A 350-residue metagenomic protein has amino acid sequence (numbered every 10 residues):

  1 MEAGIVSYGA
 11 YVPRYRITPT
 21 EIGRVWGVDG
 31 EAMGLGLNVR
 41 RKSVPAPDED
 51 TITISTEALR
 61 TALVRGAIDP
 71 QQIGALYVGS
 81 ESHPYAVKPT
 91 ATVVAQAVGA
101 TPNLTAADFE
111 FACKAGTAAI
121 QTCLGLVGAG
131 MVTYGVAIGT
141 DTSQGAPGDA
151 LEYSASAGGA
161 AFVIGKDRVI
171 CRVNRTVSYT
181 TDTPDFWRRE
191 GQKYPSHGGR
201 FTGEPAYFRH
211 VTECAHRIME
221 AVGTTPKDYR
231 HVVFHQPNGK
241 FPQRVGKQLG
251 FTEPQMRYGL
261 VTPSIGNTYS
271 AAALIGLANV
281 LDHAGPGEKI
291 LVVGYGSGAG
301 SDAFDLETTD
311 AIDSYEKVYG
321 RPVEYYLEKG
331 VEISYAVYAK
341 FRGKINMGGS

Functional and structural regions predicted by a protein language model:
M1-A3, P70-G74, T101-L104, A129-G135 (+6 more regions): Short coil/turn connectors at secondary-structure junctions
M1-D48, D149-P205, R209, V292-G298 (+1 more regions): Condensing-enzyme catalytic core mediating Claisen C-C bond formation in acyl metabolism
I5-S7, M33, A62, L76 (+8 more regions): Buried hydrophobic positions in well-ordered alpha/beta secondary-structure cores of metabolic enzymes
A10-Y11, G79-P84, F111-G116, G139-Q144 (+2 more regions): Acidic, glycine-rich active-site loops and adjacent beta-strand->loop/helix elements that engage anionic groups
D29-T53, E81-G135, R244-G276: Conserved catalytic cysteine-centered active-site region of acyl-thioester-dependent Claisen-condensing enzymes
A58-G74, T212-D228, L249, A284: Phosphate/pyrophosphate-binding loops at sites that engage ATP/ADP/AMP, CoA/4′-phosphopantetheine, polyphosphate
G74-S82, D108, R230-V233: Short glycine-rich or small-residue beta-strand-to-loop segments that form or flank ligand, phosphate, metal/Fe-S
G128-A161: Flexible, glycine-rich active-site loops centered on histidine and acidic residues that chelate a metal or position
